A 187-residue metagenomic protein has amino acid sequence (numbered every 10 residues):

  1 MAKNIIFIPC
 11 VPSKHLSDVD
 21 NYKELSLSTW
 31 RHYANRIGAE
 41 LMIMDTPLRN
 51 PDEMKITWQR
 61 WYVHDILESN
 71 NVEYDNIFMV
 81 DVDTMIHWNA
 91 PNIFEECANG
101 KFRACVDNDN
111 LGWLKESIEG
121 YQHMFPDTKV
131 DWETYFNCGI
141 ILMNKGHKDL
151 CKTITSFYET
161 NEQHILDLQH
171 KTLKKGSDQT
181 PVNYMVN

Functional and structural regions predicted by a protein language model:
M1, E96-C97, E133-Y135: Extracellular/periplasmic catalytic domains that process cell-envelope and extracellular macromolecules
M1-Y62, I66-Y74: N-terminal anchoring/stem segment of glycosyltransferases
V11-K14, L48-R49, T84-M85, D109-L111 (+2 more regions): Short, solvent-exposed loop/turn segments at secondary-structure junctions
L27-R31, H64, P91-E95, V182-N183: Short amphipathic alpha-helical segments and helix-helix/interface helices
L41-T46, C105-D107, D167-K175: A generic structural motif
I56-I118, L142-M143: GT-A fold catalytic core of metal-dependent nucleotide-sugar glycosyltransferases, centered on the diacidic
Y62, E133-N187: Catalytic core and acceptor-binding pocket of nucleotide-sugar-dependent glycosyltransferases
I118-W132: Short, flexible, basic/aromatic active-site loop/helix in glycosyltransferases
